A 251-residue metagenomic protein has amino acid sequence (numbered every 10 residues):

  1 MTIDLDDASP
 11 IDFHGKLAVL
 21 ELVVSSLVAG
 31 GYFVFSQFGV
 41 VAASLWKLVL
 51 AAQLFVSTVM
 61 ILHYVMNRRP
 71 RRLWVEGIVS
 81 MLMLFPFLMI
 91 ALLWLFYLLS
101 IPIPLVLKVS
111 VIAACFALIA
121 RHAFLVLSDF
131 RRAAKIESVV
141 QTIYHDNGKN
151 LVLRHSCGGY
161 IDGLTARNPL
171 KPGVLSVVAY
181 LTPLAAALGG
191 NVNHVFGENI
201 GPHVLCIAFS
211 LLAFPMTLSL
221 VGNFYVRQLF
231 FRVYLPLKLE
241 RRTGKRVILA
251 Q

Functional and structural regions predicted by a protein language model:
M1-A114, I200-S210: N-terminal first transmembrane alpha-helix
M1-D4, L107-V174, T243-A250: Charge-rich cytosolic interhelical loops and cytosolic tails of multi-pass membrane proteins
M1-K16, N150, L164, L220-Q251: Cytosolic/matrix-facing juxtamembrane and C-terminal tails of multi-pass cellular membrane proteins
D7-V24, V152-A185: Loop-to-transmembrane boundary segments
F55, K108-L125, V178-G189, G201-Y225: Alpha-helical membrane-embedded segments
N67-R72, L127-I136, N223-L237: Inner-leaflet juxtamembrane helices
L82-A91, K171-N191: Hydrophobic alpha-helical membrane segments
L88-L98, L151-Y160, A186-G190: Hydrophobic alpha-helical transmembrane segments in multi-pass integral membrane proteins
